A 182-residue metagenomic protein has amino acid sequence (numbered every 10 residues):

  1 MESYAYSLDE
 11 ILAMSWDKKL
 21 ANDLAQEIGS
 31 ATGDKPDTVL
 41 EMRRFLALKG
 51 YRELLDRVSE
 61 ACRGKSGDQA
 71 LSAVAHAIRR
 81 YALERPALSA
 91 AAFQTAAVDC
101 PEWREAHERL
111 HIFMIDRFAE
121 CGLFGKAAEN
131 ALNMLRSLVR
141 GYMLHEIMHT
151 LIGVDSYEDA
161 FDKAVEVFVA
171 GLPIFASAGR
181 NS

Functional and structural regions predicted by a protein language model:
M1-M14, R117-A119, M148-S182: C-terminal peripheral helix-coil segments that are non-catalytic and often amphipathic
Y6-S7, D23, D37-E60, A73-A77 (+3 more regions): Alpha-helical structural segments
A13-F45: Helix-turn-helix
A21, A25, S72, A128-R136: Short, well-structured alpha-helical segments
G29, R136-R140, L144: Amphipathic alpha-helical core segments of compact helical bundles
M42-F45, K49, S59-A87, D99 (+1 more regions): Hydrophobic alpha-helical connector segments
R79-C100, L144-L151: Amphipathic alpha-helical segments used for helix-helix packing
A97-G122, E129-M134, D162-A170: Amphipathic alpha-helical packing segments from all-alpha helical-bundle domains
